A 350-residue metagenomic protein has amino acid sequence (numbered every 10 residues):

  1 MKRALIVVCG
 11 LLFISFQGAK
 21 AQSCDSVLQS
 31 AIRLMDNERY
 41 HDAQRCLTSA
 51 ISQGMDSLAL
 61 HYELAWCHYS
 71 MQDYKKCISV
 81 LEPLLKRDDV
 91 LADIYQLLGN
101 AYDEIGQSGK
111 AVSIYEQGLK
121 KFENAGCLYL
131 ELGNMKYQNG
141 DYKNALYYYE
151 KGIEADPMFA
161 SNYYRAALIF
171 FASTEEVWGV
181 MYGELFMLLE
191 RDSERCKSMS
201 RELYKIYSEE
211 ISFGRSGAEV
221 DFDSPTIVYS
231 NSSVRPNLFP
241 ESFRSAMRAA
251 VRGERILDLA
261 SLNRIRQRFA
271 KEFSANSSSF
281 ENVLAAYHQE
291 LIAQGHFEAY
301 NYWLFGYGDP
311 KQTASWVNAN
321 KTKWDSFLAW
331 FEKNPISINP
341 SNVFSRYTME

Functional and structural regions predicted by a protein language model:
S23-D25, S57-A59, L91-D93, A125-C127 (+2 more regions): Helix-start (N-cap) detector for alpha-helical repeat units in TPR-like alpha-solenoids, especially tetratricopeptide
S49-A50, P83-L84, Q117-G118, K151-G152 (+1 more regions): Canonical positions in the second alpha-helix
E63-W66, Q96-L97, E131, R165 (+1 more regions): Canonical tetratricopeptide repeat
S70-K75, E104-G109, E176-V180, D192 (+1 more regions): Alpha-helical linker/edge segments of TPR/alpha-solenoid repeat scaffolds and analogous pre-/post-domain helices
